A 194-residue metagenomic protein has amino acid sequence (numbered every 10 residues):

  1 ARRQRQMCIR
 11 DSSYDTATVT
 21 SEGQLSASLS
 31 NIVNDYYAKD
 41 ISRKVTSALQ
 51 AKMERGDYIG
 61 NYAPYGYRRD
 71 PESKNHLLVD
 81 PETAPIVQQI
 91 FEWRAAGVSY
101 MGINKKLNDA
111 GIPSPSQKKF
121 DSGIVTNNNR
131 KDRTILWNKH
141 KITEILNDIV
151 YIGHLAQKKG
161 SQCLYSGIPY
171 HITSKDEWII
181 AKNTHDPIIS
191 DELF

Functional and structural regions predicted by a protein language model:
A1-I9: Single conserved hydrophobic/aromatic residue that forms the stacking wall/gate of nucleotide- or nucleobase-binding
R5, N34-N75: Basic DNA-binding region of bZIP-type proteins
S12-G23, Y58, A63, R69 (+1 more regions): Extended, highly charged linker/hinge segments and catalytic-adjacent loops that couple domains and form adaptable
G23-S26, D35-T46, A84-V87, Y100 (+2 more regions): Amphipathic alpha-helical transducer elements in NTP-driven molecular machines
Q50, N108, N147: Residue-level detection of the helix-turn-helix DNA-binding "recognition helix"
E72-Q89: Basic, short loop/linker segments at the boundary and entry of helix-turn-helix/winged-helix-like folds
I90-R94: Short helix-to-turn junction characteristic of helix-turn-helix DNA-binding domains, especially the helix
A96-K118, S122-N127, K139: Short, charged amphipathic recognition helices of the HTH superfamily and cognate SANT/SANTA-like modules
